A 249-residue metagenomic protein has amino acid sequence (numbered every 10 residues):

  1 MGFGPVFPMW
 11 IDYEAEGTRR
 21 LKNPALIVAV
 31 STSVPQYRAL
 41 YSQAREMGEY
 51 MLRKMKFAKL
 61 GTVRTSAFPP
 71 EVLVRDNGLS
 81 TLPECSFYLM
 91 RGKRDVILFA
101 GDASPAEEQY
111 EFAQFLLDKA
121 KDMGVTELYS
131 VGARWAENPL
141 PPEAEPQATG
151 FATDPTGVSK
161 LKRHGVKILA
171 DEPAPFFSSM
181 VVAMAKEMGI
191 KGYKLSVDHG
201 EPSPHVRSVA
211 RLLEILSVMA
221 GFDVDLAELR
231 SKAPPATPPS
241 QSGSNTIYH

Functional and structural regions predicted by a protein language model:
G2-G101: N-terminal short beta-loop-beta anion/metal-coordinating cradle
R20, K54, L117-L128, K186-K191 (+1 more regions): Secondary-structure boundary elements
V28-V30, A100, S130-G132, S196-D198: Short beta-strand segments
V30-S42, S104-E107, A133-N138, P175 (+1 more regions): Gly/Ser/Thr-rich loops at beta-strand to alpha-helix junctions that form or flank small-molecule/cofactor-binding
E46, G200-H249: Long, Lys/Arg- and hydrophobic-enriched amphipathic alpha-helices
L98-D102, E108-E111: A positional/architectural concept
E107-T156: Internal, conserved structured core segments that host functional sites
E137-I215, M219, I247: Catalytic cores of processing enzymes, dominated by hydrolases/peptidases, characterized by acidic/His-rich
